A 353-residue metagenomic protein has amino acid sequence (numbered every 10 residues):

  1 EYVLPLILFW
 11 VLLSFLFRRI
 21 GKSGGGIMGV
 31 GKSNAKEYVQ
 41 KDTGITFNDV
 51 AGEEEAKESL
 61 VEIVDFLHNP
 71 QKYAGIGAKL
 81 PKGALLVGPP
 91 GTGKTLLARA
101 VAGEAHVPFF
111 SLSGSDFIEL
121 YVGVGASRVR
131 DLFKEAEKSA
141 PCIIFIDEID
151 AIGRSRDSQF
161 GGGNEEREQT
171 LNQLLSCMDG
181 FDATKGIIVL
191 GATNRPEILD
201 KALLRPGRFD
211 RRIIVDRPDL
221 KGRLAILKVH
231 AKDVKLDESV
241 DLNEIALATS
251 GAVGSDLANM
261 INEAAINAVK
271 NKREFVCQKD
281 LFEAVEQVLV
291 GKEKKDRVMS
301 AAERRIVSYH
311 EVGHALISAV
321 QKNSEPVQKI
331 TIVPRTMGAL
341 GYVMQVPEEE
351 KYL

Functional and structural regions predicted by a protein language model:
E1-G44: Long amphipathic alpha-helical segments used for membrane anchoring, targeting, substrate engagement, or oligomerization
V11, D216, L316-V320: Generic hydrophobic alpha-helical membrane-span motif
R18-G25, K72, I144-I149, V234-L236 (+3 more regions): Proline-centered turn/helix-capping motifs that create local helix->coil transitions or kinks
K32-Q40, G103-P108, D150, N194 (+3 more regions): Flexible hinge/switch segments at interdomain interfaces of large molecular machines
A35-A246, A252, A264: Walker A/P-loop NTP-binding motif of AAA+ ATPase domains
T249, S255-L353: Conserved P-loop NTPase/AAA+ ATPase motor core
